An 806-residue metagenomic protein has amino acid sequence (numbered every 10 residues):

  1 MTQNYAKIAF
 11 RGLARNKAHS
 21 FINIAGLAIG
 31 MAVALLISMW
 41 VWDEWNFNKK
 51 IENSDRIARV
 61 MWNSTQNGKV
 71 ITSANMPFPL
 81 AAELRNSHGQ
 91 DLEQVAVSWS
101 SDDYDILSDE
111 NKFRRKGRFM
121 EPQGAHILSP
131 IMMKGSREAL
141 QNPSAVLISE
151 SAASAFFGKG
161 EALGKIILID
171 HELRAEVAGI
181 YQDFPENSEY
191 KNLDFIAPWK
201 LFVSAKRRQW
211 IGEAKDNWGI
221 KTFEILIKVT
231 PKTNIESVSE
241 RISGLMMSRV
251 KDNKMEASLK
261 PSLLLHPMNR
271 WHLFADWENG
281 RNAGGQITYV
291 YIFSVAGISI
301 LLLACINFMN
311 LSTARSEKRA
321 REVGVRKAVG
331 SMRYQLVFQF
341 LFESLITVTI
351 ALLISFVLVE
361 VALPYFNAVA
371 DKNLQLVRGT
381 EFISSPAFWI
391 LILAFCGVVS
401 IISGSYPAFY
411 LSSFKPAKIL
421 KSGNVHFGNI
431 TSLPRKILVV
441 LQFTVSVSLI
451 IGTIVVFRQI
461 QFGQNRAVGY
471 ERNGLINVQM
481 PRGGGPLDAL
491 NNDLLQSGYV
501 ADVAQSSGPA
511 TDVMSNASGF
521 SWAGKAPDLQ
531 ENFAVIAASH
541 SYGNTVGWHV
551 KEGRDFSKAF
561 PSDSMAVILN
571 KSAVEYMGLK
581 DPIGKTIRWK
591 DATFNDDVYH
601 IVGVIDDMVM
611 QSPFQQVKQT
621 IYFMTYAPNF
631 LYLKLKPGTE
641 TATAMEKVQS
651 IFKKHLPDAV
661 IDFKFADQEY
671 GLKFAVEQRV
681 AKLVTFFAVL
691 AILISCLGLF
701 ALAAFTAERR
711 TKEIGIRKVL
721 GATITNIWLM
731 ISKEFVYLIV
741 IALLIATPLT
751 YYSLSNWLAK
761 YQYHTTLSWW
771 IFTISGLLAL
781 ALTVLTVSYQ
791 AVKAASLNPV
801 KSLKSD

Functional and structural regions predicted by a protein language model:
M1-I24, G280-N282, S312-T349, V361-G484 (+2 more regions): Alpha-helical transmembrane segments of integral membrane proteins
M1-R11, R15-H19, I51, S243-S299 (+9 more regions): Membrane-helix entry/capping segments
L13, N23, E44, V60 (+31 more regions): Generic structural signal for small/hydrophobic residues in well-ordered secondary structure, especially within
R15-V41, G285-R321, V348-T349, L353 (+4 more regions): Hydrophobic alpha-helical transmembrane segments of multi-pass inner-membrane transport and secretion
N16, A304-I346, G698-V736, Q790-K793 (+1 more regions): Interfacial "coupling" helices/loops that link adjacent transmembrane helices in transporter permeases
A32, L36-M39, L264, L345-P416 (+2 more regions): Small-residue-rich transmembrane alpha-helices
I37-D103, D216-L226, S239-R241, S262-L273 (+5 more regions): Membrane-proximal extracellular/periplasmic loop immediately following the first transmembrane helix
E121-M133, V146-G285, A489-V676: Mid-to-C-terminal secondary-structure elements that act as membrane-proximal/extracytoplasmic interface segments
